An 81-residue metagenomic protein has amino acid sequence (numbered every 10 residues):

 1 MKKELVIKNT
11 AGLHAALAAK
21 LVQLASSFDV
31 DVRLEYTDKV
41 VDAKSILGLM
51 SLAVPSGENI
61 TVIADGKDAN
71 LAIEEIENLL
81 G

Functional and structural regions predicted by a protein language model:
M1, A19, L47, I63-K67: Non-transmembrane, interaction-prone segments in cytosolic or luminal domains
M1-N9: Short amphipathic
L13-R33, V41-P55: Amphipathic alpha-helical interaction surfaces in cytosolic regulatory modules
D29, M50-G81: C-terminal structural segments of small proteins and small subunits
